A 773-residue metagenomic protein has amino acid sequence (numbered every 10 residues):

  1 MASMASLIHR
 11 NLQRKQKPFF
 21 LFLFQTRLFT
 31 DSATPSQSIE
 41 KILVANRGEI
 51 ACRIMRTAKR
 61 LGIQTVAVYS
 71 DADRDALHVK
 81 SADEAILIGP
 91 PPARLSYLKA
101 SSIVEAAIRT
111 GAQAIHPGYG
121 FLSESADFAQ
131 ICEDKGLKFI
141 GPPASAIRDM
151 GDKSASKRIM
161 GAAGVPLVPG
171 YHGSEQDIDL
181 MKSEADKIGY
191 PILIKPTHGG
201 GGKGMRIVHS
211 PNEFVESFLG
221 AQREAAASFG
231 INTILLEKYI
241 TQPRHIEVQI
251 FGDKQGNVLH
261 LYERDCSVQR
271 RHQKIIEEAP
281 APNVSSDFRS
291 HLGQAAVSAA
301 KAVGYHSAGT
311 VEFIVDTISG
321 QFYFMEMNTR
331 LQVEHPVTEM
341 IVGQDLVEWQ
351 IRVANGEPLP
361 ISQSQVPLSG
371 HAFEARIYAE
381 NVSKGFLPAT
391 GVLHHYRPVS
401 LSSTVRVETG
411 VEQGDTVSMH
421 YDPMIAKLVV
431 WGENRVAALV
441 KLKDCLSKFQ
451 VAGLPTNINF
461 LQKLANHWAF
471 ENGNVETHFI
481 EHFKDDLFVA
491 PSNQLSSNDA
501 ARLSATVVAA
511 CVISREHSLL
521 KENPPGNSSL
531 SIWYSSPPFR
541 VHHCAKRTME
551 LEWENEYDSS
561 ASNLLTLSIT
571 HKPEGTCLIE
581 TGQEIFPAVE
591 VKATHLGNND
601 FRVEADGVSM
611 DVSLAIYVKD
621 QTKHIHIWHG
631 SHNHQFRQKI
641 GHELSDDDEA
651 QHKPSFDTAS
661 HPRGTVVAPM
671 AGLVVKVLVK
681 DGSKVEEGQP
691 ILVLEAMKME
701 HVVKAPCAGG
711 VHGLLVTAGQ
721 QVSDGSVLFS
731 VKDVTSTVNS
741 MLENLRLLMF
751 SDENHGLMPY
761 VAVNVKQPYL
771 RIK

Functional and structural regions predicted by a protein language model:
A2-V311, V315-H335: N-terminal beta-alpha lobe that positions the nucleotide/phosphoryl donor in ATP/NTP-coupled carboxylate activation
L43-V44, L87, H116, L193 (+33 more regions): Structured core elements
Y69, I240, N328-L331, N381 (+6 more regions): A generic structural motif
D186-I188, G199-G201, A227-I231, Q242-R244 (+14 more regions): Short flexible coil/turn linkers enriched for glycine and charged/polar residues that connect secondary-structure
A296, P336-P587, P690, Q720-K773: Catalytic cores of soluble metabolic enzymes centered on carboxylation/carboxyl-transfer
E312, L564-I569, P573, A593-N598 (+1 more regions): N-terminal non-catalytic structural scaffold regions of very large proteins
R602, D606-D611, Y617-K698, V702-A705: Glycine-rich adenosyl-nucleotide cofactor-binding module
D657-M758, V763: Structured functional modules or segments
